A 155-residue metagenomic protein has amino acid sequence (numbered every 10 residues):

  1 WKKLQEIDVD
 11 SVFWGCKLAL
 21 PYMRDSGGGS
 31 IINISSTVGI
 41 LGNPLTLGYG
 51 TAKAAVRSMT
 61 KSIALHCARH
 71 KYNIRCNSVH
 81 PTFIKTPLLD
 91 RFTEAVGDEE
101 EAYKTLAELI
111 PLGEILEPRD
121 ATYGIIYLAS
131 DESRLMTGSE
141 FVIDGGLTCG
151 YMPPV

Functional and structural regions predicted by a protein language model:
W1-F13, I32, V56, L112: Catalytic Tyr-X3-Lys loop
I7-D25, A64-L65, R69, S130: Amphipathic alpha-helical dimer-interface segment in Rossmann-like NAD(P)H-dependent oxidoreductases
C16, A52, T60: Active-site helix of classical SDR
S36: Residue(s) in the substrate-gating loop at a strand-loop-helix junction that position the organic substrate next
L41, I125-I126, T137-V155: Short C-terminal tail/terminal secondary-structure segment of NAD(P)H-dependent dehydrogenase/reductase domains
G42-G50, S62, F92, P154: Active-site loop-to-helix junction immediately N-terminal to the catalytic Tyr of the SDR YXXXK motif in Rossmann-fold
A68-R75, M136-G138: Short, small/polar-rich loop/turn modules that mediate ligand/substrate recognition or access, typified
I110-A121: A conserved structural motif in NAD(P)-dependent oxidoreductases
